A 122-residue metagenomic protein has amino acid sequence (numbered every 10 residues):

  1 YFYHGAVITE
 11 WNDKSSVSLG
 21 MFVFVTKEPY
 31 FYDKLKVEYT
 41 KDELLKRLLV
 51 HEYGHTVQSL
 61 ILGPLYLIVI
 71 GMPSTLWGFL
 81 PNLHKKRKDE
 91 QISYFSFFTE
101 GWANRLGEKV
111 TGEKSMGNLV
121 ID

Functional and structural regions predicted by a protein language model:
Y1-K14, S18-K27, L67-D122: Metalloprotease/metallohydrolase-associated module, dominated by Zn2+-dependent proteases
D13, E43-R47, Y66: Alpha-helical hydrophobic/aromatic positions enriched in membrane-embedded helices and signal peptides
F24-L49: Short pre-active-site segment immediately N-terminal to the catalytic Zn-binding motif
Y32, L62-Y66, T111: Single-residue recognition of alpha-helix boundary sites
V50, S59, N104-R105: Short, hydrophobic alpha-helix immediately C-terminal to the catalytic nucleophile
H51-E52, E100: Acidic active-site catalytic centers that drive phospho-/nucleotidyl reactions and related ester hydrolyses
Y53-I70: Catalytic Zn2+-binding segment of zinc metalloproteases
